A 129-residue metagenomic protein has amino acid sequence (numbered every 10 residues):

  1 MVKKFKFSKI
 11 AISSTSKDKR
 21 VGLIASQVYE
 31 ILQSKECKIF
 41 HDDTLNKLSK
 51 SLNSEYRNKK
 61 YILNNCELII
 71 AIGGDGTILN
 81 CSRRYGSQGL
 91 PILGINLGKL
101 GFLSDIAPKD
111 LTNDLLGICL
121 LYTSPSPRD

Functional and structural regions predicted by a protein language model:
M1-L68, I72, K109-L121: ATP/NTP phosphate-donor binding region
K17, D75-T77, L100: Short glycine-rich anion-binding loops that position phosphate/pyrophosphate groups of nucleotides and phosphorylated
V21, G76-C81: Short glycine/serine/threonine-rich phosphate/pyrophosphate-binding segments that cradle anionic phosphate groups
T44-L45, D75, L97-G98: Short, ordered loop/turn segments at secondary-structure junctions
A71-D75, R83-R84: N-terminal glycine-rich "phosphate-gripper" loop used for MgATP/nucleotide binding and carboxylate activation
N80, Y85-S104: Gly/Ser-rich helix-loop-strand patches that form or flank binding pockets for ribonucleotide-derived cofactors
Y122-D129: Conserved small/polar residues in nucleotide/adenosyl-binding loops
